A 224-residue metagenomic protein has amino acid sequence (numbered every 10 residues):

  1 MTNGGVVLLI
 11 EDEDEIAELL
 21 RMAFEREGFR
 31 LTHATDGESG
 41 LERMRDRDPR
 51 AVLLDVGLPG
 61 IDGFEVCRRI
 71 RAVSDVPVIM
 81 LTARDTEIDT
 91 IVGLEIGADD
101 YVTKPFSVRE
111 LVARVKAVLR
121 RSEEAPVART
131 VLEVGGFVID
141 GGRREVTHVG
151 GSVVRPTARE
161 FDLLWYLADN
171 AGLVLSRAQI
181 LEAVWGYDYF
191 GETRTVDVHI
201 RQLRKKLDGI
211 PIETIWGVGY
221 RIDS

Functional and structural regions predicted by a protein language model:
M1-E124: N-terminal/domain-start alpha-helical segments
G28, A171, D208: Short glycine-rich hinge loops at helix-strand junctions in the catalytic core of two-component histidine kinases
R109, A178, R194: Residues within helix-turn-helix
R114, R159, H199: Residues within the DNA-recognition helix of helix-turn-helix
R120-V134: Short, flexible cytosolic linker that couples an ABC transmembrane/permease module to its adjacent nucleotide-binding
L132-F161, I215, R221-S224: A structural micro-motif at secondary-structure boundaries
G151-Y187, L203: Short amphipathic alpha-helical recognition elements used for nucleic-acid or partner binding across transcription
R194-S224: Flexible loop/N-cap segments at domain edges
